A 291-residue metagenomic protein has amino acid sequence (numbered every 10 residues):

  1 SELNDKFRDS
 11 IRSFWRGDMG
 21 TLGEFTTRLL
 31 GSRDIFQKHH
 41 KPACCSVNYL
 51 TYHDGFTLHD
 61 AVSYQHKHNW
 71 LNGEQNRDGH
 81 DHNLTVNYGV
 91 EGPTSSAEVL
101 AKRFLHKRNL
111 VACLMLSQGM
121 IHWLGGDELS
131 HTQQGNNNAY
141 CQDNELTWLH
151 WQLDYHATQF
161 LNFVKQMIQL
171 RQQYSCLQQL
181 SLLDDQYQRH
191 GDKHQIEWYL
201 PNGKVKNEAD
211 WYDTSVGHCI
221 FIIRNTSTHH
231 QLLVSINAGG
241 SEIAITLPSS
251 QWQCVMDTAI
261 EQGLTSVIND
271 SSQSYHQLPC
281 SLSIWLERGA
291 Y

Functional and structural regions predicted by a protein language model:
S1-L124, N138-Q142, Q178, I196 (+1 more regions): Conserved alpha/beta catalytic core and glycan-binding cleft of carbohydrate-active enzymes
T94, V99-R108, C113-Y291: Carbohydrate-interacting/catalytic domains
